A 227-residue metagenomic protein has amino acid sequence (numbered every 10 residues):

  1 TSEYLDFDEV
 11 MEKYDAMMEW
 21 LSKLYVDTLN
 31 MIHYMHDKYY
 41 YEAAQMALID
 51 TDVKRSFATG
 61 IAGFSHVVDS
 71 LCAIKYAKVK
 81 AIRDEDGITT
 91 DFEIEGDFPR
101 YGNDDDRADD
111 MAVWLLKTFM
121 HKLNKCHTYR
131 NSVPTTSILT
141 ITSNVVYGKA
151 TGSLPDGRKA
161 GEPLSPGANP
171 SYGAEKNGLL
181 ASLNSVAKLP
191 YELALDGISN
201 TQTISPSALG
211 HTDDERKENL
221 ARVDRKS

Functional and structural regions predicted by a protein language model:
T1-K226: Acidic, glycine-enriched catalytic cores built around paired aspartates
